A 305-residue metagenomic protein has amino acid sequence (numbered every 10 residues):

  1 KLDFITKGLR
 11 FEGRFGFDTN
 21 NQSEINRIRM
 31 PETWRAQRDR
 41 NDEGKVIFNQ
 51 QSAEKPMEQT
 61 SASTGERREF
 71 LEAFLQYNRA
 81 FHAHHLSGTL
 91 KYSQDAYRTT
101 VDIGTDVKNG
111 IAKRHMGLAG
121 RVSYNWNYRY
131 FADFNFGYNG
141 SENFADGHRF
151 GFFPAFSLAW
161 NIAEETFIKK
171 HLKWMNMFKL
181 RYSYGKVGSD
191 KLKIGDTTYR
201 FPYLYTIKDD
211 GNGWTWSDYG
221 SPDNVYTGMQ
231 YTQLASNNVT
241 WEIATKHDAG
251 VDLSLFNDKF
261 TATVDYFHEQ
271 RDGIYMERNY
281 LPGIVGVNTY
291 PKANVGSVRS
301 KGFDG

Functional and structural regions predicted by a protein language model:
K1-I28, R38-R40, F48-G305: Extracellular/periplasmic, surface-exposed regions of secreted and cell-surface proteins
G44: Glycine-rich, small-residue loops and helix-cap segments that act as flexible hinges at active-site edges
